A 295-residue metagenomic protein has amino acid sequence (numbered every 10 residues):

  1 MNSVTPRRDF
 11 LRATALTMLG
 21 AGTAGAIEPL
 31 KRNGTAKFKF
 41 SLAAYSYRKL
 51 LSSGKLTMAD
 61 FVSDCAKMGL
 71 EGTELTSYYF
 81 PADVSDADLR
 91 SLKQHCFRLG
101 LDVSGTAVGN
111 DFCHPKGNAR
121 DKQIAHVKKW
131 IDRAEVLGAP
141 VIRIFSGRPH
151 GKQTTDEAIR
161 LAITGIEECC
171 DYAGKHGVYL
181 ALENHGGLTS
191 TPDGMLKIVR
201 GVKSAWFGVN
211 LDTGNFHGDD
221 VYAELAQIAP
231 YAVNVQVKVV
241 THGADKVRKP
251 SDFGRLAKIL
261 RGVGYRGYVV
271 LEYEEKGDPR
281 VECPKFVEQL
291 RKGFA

Functional and structural regions predicted by a protein language model:
N2-G69, T189-A295: Histidine-acidic metal/acid-base catalytic patches
T14-G22, A26-G34, V62, K93-G105 (+2 more regions): Active-site acidic/histidine proton-transfer and metal-coordination neighborhood in alpha/beta enzyme cores
E71-G72, D102, P140, Y179 (+2 more regions): Residue-level detector of anion-binding/catalytic polar loops
E74, G105-A107, R143, Q236 (+1 more regions): Conserved beta-strand positions in the central sheet of alpha/beta enzyme cores
E74-K93, G147-Q153: Glycine-rich, proline-tolerant flexible connector loops at the mouths of alpha/beta enzymes
E74-L75, L180-N184, N210-D212, V270-E272: Short catalytic-loop micro-motif centered on adjacent basic/acidic residues
D83-R90, G117-R120, T155, R280-E282: Metal-dependent catalytic neighborhoods of phosphoester/phosphodiester hydrolases
D88-R98, E168-C169, E224, R255-I259: Catalytic-core regions built around general acid/base machinery
